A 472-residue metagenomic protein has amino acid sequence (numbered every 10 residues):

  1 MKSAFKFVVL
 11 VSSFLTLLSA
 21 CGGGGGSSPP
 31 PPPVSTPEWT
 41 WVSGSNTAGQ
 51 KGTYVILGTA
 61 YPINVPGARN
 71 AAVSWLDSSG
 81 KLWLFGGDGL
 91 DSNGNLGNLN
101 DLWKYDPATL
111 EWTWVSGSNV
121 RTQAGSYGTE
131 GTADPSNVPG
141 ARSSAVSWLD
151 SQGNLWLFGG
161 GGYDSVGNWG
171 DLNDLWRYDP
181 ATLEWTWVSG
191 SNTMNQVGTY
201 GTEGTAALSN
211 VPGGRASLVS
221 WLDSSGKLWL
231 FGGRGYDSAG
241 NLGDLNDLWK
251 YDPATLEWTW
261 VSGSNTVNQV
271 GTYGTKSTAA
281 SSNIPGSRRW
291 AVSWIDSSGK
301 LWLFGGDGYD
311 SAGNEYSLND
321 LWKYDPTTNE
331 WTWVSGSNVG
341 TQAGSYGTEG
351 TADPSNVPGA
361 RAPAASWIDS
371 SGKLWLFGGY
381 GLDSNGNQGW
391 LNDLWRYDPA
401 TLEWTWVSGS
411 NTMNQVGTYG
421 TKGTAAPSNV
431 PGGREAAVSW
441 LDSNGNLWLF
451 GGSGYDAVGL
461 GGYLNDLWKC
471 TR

Functional and structural regions predicted by a protein language model:
M1-V9: Bacterial N-terminal signal peptides that target proteins for export
L10-F14: Hydrophobic helical h-region of N-terminal Sec-dependent signal peptides in bacterial secretory/periplasmic proteins
L17-A20: C-terminal motif of bacterial Sec signal peptides marking the signal peptidase cleavage site
G23-R472: Kelch-like beta-propeller repeat domains
